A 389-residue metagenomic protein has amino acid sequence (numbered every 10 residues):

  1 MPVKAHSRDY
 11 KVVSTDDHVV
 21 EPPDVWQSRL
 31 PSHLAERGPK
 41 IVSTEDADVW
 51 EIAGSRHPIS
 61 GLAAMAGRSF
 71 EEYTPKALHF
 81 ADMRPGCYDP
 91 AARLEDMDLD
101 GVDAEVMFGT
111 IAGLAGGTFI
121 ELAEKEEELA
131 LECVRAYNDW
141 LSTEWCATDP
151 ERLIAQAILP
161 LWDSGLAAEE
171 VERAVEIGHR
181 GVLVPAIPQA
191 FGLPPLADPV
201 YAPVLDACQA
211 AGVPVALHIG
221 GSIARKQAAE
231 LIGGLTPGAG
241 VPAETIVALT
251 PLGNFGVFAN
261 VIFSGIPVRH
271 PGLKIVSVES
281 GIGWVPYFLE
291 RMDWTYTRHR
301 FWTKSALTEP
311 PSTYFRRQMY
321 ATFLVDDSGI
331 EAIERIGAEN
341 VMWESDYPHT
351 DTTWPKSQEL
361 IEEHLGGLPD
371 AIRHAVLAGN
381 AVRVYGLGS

Functional and structural regions predicted by a protein language model:
P2-V13, E21-K76, A81-A104, A136-A147 (+7 more regions): Mid-to-C-terminal alpha-helical segments outside catalytic/metal-binding sites
V3, L129-E132, W145, E151-I154 (+2 more regions): Catalytic pocket-lining loop regions of alpha/beta-barrel enzymes, especially the amidohydrolase/enolase/GH5 lineages
V12, A77-P85, E95-D98, V102-I120 (+2 more regions): Divalent metal-dependent hydrolysis catalytic cores, especially in the metallo-beta-lactamase
D16: Alpha/beta catalytic cores of group-transfer enzymes, especially the acyltransferase/condensing modules of polyketide
Q27-R84, L122-E127, A224-T250, T295-Y314: Active-site gating loops and adjacent loop-to-helix segments of metal-dependent hydrolytic enzymes
M107, A115-G116, E127-V134, N138-D139: Well-ordered mid-protein domain cores that form the structural environment of catalytic cofactors
F108-G113, G220-I223, Y347-T350: Short glycine-enriched loops at secondary-structure junctions
I111, T118, A123, V285-L289 (+1 more regions): Hydrophobic membrane-embedded alpha-helices and membrane-water interface caps/short interhelical or interfacial loops
